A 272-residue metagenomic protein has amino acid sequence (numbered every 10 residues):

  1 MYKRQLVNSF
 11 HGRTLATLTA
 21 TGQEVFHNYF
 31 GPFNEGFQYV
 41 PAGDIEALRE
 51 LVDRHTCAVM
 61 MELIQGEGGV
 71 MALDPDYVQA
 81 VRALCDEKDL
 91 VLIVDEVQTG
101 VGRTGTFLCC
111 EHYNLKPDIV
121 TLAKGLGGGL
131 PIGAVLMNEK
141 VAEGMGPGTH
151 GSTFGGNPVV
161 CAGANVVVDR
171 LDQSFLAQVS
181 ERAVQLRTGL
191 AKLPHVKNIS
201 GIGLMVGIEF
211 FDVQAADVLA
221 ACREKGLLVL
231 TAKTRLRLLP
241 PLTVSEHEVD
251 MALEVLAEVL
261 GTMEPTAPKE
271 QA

Functional and structural regions predicted by a protein language model:
M1: Active-site loops and adjacent core secondary-structure elements that bind or stabilize anionic groups
R4-A272: Conserved N-terminal phosphate-binding loop of PLP-dependent enzymes in the Aspartate aminotransferase
